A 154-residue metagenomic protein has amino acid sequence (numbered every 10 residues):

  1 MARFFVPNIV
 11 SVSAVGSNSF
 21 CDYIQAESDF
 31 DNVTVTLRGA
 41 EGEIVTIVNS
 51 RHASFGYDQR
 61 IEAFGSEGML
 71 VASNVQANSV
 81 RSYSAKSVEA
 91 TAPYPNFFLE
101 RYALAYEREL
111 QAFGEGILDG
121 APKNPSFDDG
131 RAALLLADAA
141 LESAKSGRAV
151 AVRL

Functional and structural regions predicted by a protein language model:
M1, Q59, E109-A112, I117: Hydrophobic alpha-helical segments typical of transmembrane helices and their membrane-interface/capping positions
M1-I44, S50-F55, D128: Rossmann-like dinucleotide-binding domain that binds NAD(P)(H)
E41-E43, S66-M69, A121, R148: Short acidic/polar mixed-charge low-complexity motifs
T46-N49, A72-N74: Beta-strand scaffold of nucleotide-dependent catalytic cores
V48-H52, F64-S66, R153: Glycine-rich Rossmann NAD(P)(H)-binding loop
I61, A77-E89: Short polybasic amphipathic segments
F98-Q111: Active-site loop of classical SDR/Rossmann-like NAD(P)-dependent oxidoreductases, centered on the catalytic Tyr-X3-Lys
A112-L154: C-terminal helix-rich "cap/oligomerization" subdomain common to oxidoreductases
